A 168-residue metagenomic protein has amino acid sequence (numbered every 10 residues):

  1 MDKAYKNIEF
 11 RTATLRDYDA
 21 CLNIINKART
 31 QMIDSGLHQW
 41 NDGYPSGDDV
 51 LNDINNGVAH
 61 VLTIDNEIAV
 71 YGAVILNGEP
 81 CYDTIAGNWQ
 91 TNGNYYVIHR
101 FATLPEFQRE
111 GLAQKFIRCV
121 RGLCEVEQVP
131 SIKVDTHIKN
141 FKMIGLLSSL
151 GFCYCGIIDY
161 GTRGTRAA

Functional and structural regions predicted by a protein language model:
E9-N23: A short beta-loop-alpha structural element at the N-terminal edge of CoA-dependent acyl/N-acetyltransferase catalytic
R29-D49: Conserved GNAT-fold acetyl-CoA-binding loop/helix
N56-I75: Conserved beta-hairpin
A73-R100, L104, Q108: Conserved acyl-donor/pantetheine-binding loop and adjacent beta-alpha core of acyl/acetyltransferases and related
N92, S149-L150, D159-A168: C-terminal "cap" of GNAT-fold acetyltransferases
T103, R109-G122, G145-S149: Conserved acetyl-CoA-binding loop-helix of GNAT-fold acetyltransferases
Q114, V126, I138-G156: Conserved active-site alpha-helix within GNAT-family acetyltransferase domains
I117, C124-T136: Conserved GNAT acetyl-CoA-binding A-motif
